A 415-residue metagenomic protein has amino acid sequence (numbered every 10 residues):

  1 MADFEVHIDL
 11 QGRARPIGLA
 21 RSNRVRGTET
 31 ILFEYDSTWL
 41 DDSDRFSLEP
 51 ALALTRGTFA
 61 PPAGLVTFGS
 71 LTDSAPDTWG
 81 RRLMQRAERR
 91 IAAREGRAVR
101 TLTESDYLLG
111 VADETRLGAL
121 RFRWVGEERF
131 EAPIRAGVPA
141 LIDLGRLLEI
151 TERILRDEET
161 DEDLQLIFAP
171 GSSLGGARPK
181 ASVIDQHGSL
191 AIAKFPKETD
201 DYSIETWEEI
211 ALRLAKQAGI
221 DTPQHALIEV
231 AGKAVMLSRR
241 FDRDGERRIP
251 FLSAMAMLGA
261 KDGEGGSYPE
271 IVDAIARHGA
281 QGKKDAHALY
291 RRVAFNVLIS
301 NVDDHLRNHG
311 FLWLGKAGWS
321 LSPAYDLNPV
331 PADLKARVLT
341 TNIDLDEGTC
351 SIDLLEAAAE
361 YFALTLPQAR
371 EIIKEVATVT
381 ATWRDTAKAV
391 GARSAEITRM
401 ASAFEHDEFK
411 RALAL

Functional and structural regions predicted by a protein language model:
M1-L306, G310-L415: Phosphate/dinucleotide-binding and metal-coordinating scaffold of catalytic cores in nucleotide-dependent enzymes
